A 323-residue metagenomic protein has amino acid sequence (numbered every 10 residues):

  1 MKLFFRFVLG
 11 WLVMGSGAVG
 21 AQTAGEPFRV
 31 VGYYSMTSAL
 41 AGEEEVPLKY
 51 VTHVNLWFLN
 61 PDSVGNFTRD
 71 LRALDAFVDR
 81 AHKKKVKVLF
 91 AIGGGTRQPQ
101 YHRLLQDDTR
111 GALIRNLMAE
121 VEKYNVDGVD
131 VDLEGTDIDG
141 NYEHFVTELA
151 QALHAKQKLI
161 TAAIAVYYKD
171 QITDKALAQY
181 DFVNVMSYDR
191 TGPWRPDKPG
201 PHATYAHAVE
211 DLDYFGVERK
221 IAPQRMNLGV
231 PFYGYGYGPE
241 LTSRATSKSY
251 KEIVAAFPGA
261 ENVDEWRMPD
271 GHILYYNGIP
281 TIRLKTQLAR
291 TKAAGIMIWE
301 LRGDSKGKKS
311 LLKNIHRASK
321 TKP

Functional and structural regions predicted by a protein language model:
K2-G10: Sec-dependent signal peptide recognition, specifically the positively charged N-region followed immediately by
L9-G20: Hydrophobic h-region of N-terminal signal peptides that target proteins for export in Gram-negative bacteria
T23-V121, P201, Y205, K320: Glycan-recognition patch characteristic of GH18 chitinases/ENGases and related GlcNAc/peptidoglycan-binding proteins
E26-F28, T52, K84-V88, N125-D127 (+4 more regions): Short, well-ordered coil/turn segments that N-cap beta-strands
V31, V64-R72, R115, G135-A256: Substrate-binding surface in catalytic domains of secreted glycosidases
V54, F90, V131, V183 (+3 more regions): Conserved, mostly hydrophobic/aromatic
D132-L159, T281-P323: Active-site and adjacent substrate-binding regions of carbohydrate-active enzymes
P223-K292, K313-P323: Glycan-binding loop/region signatures in secreted carbohydrate-active enzymes
